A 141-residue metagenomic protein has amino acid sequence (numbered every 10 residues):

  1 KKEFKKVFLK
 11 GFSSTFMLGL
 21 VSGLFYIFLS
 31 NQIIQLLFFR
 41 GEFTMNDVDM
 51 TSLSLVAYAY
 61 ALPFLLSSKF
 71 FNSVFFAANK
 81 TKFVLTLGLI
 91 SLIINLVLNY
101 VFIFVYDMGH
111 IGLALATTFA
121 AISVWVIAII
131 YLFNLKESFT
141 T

Functional and structural regions predicted by a protein language model:
K1-F4, L20, I33, Y60 (+4 more regions): Hydrophobic/aromatic residues within transmembrane alpha-helices of membrane transport systems, especially the TMDs
K2-L29, V48-L55: Interfacial transmembrane-helix starts/ends
K10, G19, G23, Q32 (+3 more regions): Residue-level recognition of pore/gate-forming positions within transmembrane alpha-helices of multi-pass
T15, L55-Y58, L62, K80 (+2 more regions): Residue-level recognition of transmembrane alpha-helices in multi-pass small-molecule transporters/permeases
I27-A61: Interfacial segments at transmembrane-helix termini and the short loops linking adjacent helices
Y60-I90, V101: Membrane-interface junctions at transmembrane-helix termini in multi-pass inner-membrane proteins
F71-N79, I130-T141: Alpha-helical transmembrane segments
K82, I90-V126, I130, N134: Membrane-interface helix-loop junctions in multi-pass transport and translocation proteins
